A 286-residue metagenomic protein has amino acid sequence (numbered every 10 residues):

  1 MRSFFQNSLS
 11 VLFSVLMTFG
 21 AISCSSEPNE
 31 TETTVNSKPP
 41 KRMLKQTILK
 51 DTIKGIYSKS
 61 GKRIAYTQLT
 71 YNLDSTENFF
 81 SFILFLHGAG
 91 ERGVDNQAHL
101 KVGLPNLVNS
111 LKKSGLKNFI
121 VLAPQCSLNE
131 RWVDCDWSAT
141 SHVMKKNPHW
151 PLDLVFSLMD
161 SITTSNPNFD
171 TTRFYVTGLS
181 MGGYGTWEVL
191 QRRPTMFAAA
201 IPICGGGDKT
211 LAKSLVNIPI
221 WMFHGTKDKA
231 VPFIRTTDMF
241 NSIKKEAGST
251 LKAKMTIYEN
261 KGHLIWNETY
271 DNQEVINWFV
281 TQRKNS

Functional and structural regions predicted by a protein language model:
M1-S37: Bacterial Sec-dependent N-terminal signal peptides
C24-F82, F119, T177-L179, Y184 (+4 more regions): A domain-start/cap signature at the N-terminus of enzymes
L86-G88, H224: The conserved beta1-alpha1 loop
A89-L152: Active-site machinery of serine-nucleophile hydrolases
K117, L215-I220: Short, proline-enriched alpha-helix->beta-strand connector loops that line the catalytic pocket of alpha/beta-hydrolase
C135-S180: Gly/Ser-rich "nucleophile elbow"/oxyanion-hole loop immediately N-terminal to the catalytic nucleophile in hydrolases
T163-S165, T171-S214: Primarily recognizes the serine-hydrolase "nucleophile elbow" in alpha/beta-hydrolase and SGNH/GDSL folds
I203, W221-F223, K227-A230, I234-S286: C-terminal catalytic histidine-bearing segment of alpha/beta-hydrolase fold enzymes
